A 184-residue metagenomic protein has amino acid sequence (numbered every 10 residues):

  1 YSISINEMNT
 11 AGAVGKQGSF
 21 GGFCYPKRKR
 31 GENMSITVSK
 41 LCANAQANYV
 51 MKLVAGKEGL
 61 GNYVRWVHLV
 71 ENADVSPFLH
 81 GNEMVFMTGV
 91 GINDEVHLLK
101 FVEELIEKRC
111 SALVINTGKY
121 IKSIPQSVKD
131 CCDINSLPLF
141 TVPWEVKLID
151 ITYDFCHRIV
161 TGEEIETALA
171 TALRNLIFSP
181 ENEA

Functional and structural regions predicted by a protein language model:
Y1-A184: Alpha-helical/coil-rich non-catalytic "connector" segments in signaling and regulatory proteins
